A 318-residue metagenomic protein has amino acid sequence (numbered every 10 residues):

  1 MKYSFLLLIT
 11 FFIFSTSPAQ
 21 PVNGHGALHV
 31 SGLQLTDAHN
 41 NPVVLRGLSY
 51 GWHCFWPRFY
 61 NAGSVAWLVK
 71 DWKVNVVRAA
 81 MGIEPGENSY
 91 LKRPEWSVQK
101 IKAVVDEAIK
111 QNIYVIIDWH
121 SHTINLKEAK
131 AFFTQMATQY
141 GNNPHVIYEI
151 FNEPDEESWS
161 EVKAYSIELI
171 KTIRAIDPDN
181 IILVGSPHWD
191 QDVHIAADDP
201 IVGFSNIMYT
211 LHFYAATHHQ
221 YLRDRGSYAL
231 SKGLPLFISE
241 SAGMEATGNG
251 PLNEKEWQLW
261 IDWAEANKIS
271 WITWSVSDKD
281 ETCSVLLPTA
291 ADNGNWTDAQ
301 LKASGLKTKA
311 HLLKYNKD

Functional and structural regions predicted by a protein language model:
Y3-S15: Sec-dependent N-terminal signal peptides
F12-I13, N88, G250: Alpha-helical transmembrane segments and their juxtamembrane interfaces
P18-V76, L91, T308-K314: N-terminal carbohydrate-binding accessory modules
V22, A27-L28, W52, P57 (+7 more regions): Extracellular glycoside hydrolase catalytic/binding regions
L35, A66-Y140, P144-V146, I150-D155: Substrate-binding cleft and catalytic face of glycoside hydrolase catalytic domains, especially the flexible beta-alpha
S64-V65, V104, R225, W260: Residues within well-ordered alpha-helices
